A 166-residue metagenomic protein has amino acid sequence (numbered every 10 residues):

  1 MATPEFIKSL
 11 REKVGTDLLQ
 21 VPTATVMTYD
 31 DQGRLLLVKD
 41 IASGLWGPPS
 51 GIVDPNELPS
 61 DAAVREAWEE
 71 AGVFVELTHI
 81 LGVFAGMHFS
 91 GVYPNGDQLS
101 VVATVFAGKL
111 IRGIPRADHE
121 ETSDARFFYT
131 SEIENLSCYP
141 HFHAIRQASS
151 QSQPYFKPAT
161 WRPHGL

Functional and structural regions predicted by a protein language model:
M1-T25, G96: Acidic, metal-coordinating catalytic segment for phosphate/diphosphate chemistry, firing primarily on the Nudix
L18-Q20, P94-V102, H119-T122: A generic structural micro-feature
T25, R34, D124: Conserved beta-strand and immediately adjacent loop positions that scaffold enzyme active sites
T28-Y29, L37, G108-L110, F127: Conserved hydrophobic "DFG−1" position in protein kinase catalytic cores
D30-E70, L166: Conserved Nudix-box catalytic region and its N-terminal flanking loop in Nudix hydrolases and closely related
L45, P115-L166: Nudix hydrolase/Nudix homology domain
F74-F84: A short coil-to-beta-strand element that immediately follows conserved catalytic motifs
A85-I114: Active-site-adjacent beta-strand/loop module that shapes the phosphate/pyrophosphate-binding cleft
